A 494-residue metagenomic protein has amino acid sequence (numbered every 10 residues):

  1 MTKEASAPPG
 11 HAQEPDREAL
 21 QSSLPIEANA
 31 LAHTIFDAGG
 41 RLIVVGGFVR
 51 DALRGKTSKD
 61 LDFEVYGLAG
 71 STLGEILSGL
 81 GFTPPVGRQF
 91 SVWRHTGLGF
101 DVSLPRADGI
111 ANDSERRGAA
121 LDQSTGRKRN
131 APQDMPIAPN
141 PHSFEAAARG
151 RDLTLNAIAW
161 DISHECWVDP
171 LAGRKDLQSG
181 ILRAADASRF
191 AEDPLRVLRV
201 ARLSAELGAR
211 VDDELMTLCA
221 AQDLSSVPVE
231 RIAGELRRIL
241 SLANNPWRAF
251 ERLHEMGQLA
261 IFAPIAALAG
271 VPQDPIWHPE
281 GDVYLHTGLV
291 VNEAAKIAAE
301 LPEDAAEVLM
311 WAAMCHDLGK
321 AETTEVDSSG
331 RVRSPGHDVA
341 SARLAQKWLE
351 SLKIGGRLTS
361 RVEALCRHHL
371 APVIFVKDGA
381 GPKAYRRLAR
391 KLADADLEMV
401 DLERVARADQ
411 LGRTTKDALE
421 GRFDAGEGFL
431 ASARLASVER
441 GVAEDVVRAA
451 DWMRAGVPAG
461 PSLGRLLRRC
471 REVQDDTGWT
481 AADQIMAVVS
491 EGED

Functional and structural regions predicted by a protein language model:
M1-D494: Catalytic cores of the polymerase beta-like nucleotidyltransferase superfamily and closely associated nucleotide
